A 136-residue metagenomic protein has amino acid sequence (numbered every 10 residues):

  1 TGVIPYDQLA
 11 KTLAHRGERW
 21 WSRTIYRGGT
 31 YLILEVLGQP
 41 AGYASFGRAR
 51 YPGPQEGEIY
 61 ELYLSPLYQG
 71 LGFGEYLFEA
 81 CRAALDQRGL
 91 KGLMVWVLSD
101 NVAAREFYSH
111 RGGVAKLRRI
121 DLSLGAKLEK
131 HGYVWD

Functional and structural regions predicted by a protein language model:
T1-L67, F78-A80, A84, L117-D121 (+1 more regions): Acetyl-CoA-dependent GNAT
L9, G70, G92-L93: A generic structural signal for short
G17-E18, E75, L93, G132: Intrinsically disordered regions, especially transient/low-confidence alpha-helical propensity segments and coil-helix
I33, G89-G92: Short, mixed-charge, low-aromatic patches
Q39, E61-E79, D86-R88, L98-E106 (+1 more regions): Conserved glycine-rich acetyl-CoA-binding loop
P54-Q55, F73, G125: Secondary-structure boundary/capping motif
K91-M94, L98-R105, H110-R111, L117-D136: C-terminal "cap" of GNAT-fold acetyltransferases
